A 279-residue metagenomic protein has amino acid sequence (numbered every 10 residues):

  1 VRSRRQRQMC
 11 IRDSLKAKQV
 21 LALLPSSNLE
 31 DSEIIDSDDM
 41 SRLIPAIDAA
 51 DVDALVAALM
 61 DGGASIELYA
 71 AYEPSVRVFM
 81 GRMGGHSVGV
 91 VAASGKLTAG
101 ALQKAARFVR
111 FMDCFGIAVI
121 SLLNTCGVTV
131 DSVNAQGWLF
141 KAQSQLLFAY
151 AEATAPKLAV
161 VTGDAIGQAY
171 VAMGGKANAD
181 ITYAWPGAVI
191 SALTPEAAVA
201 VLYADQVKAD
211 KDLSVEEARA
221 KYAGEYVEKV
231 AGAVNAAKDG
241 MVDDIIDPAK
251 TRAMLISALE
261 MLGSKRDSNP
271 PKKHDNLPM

Functional and structural regions predicted by a protein language model:
V1-I11: Single conserved hydrophobic/aromatic residue that forms the stacking wall/gate of nucleotide- or nucleobase-binding
R5, S14-D38, V201-K229: Charged, glycine-interspersed solvent-exposed loop segments at helix/strand-loop junctions that cap or gate access
Q8, S14, S132-D180, A188: Phosphate/diphosphate-binding loops
R12, G95, T125-C126, T162-G163 (+3 more regions): Short, ordered loop/turn segments at secondary-structure junctions
R12-V56, I246-D275: Terminal amphipathic helices with adjacent charged low-complexity linkers/tails
D51-F148, M261, D267-M279: Non-catalytic terminal/interface segments that mediate subunit docking, oligomerization, and allosteric communication
A101, A118, L139-Q143, A179 (+1 more regions): Generic long, charged, amphipathic alpha-helical segments
